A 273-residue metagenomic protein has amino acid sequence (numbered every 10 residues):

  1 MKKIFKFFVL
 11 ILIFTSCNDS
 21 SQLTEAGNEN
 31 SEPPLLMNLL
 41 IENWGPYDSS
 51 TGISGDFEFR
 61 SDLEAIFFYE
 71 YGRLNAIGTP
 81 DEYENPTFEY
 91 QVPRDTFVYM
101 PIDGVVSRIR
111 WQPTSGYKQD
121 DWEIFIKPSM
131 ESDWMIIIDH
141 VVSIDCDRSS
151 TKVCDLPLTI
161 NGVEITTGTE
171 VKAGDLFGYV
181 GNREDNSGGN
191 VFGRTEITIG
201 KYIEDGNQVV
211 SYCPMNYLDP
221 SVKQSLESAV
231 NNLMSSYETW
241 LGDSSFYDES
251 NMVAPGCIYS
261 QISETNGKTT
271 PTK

Functional and structural regions predicted by a protein language model:
K2-L10: Sec-dependent signal peptide recognition, specifically the positively charged N-region followed immediately by
V9-I11, Q22, R73, T198: Acidic/proline-rich low-complexity IDRs
F14-S16: C-terminal motif of bacterial Sec signal peptides marking the signal peptidase cleavage site
N18-S20: Bacterial signal peptide processing site
E25-E123, S129-E131, T167, K172-A173 (+1 more regions): Surface-exposed, glycine-biased beta-strand/turn segments
N28-S31, S149-C154, L158-D175, Y179-K273: Acidic, glycine-rich catalytic/binding loops that coordinate metals and/or anionic ligands
P101-E164, G193-T198: Zn2+-dependent peptidoglycan hydrolase active-site motif and core
